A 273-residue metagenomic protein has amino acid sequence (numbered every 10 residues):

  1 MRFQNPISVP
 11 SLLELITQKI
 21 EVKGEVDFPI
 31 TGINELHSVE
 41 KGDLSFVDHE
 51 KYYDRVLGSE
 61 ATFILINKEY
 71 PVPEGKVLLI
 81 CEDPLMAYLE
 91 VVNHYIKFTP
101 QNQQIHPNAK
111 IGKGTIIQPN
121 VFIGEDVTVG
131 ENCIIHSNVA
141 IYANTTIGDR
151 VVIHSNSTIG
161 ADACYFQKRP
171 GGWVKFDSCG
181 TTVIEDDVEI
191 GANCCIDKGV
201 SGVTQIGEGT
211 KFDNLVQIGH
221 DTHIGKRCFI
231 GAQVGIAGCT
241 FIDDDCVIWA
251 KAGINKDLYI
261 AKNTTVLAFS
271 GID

Functional and structural regions predicted by a protein language model:
M1-N108, G114, R150, N156-S157 (+2 more regions): Terminal amphipathic alpha-helical/low-complexity segments used for targeting or macromolecular assembly
F46, Q104-D273: Structural signal for interior beta-strand "rungs" in well-ordered beta-sheet cores of soluble enzyme domains
